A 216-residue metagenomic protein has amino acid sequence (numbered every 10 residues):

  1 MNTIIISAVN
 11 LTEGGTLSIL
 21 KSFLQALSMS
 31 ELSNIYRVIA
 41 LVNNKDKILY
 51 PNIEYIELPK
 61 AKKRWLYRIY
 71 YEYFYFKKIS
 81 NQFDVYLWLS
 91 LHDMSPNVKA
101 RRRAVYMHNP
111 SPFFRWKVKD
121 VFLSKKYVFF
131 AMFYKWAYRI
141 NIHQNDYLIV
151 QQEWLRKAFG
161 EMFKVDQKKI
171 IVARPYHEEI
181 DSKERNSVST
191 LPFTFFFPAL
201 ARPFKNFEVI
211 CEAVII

Functional and structural regions predicted by a protein language model:
I5, I19-A26, L32-M94: Active-site donor-binding segments of glycosyltransferases and PAPS-dependent sulfotransferases
I5-I6, V188-K205, C211-V214: Conserved donor-binding/catalytic core segment of Leloir-type glycosyltransferases
S7-S22, F204-K205: A short, glycine/small-residue-rich beta-strand->loop->alpha-helix junction that serves as a flexible
V9-N10, D93, P175, F197-P203: Conserved donor-binding loops in enzymes that form glycosidic bonds
I19-F23, L27, F195, I210-A213: A structural motif in glycosyltransferase catalytic domains
A104-M132: Acceptor-binding helix/loop patch of EC 2.4 sugar-transfer enzymes, predominantly nucleotide-sugar-dependent
Y127-L148: Membrane-proximal helix-turn-helix segments that form the acceptor-binding/catalytic region of lipid-linked
Q144, R156-H177: Helix-loop-beta element that forms the nucleotide-linked donor phosphate-binding surface in glycosyltransferases
